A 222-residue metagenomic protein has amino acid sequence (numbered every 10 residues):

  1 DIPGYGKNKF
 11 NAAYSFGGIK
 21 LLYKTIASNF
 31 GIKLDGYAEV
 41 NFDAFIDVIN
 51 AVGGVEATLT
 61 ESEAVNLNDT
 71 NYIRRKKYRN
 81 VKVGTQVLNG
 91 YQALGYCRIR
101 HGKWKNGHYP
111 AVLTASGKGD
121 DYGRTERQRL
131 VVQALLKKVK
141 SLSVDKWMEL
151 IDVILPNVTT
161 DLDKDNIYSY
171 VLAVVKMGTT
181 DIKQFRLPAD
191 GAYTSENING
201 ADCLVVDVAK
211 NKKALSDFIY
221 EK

Functional and structural regions predicted by a protein language model:
D1-G6, L88, M148, N157-K222: C-terminal solvent-exposed extensions
K7, N11, I19-A27, F42-I46 (+8 more regions): Extracytoplasmic/secreted envelope proteins and their assembly/folding machinery, especially bacterial periplasmic
K7-F16, G31-G36, V83, T114-G123 (+3 more regions): Second-shell loop/turn segments in exported
A12, I99, L187-A189: Active-site donor-binding loop signature of nucleotide-sugar glycosyltransferases
S15, A27-G31, N50-A57, I99-G102 (+4 more regions): Sec-exported extracytoplasmic/periplasmic mature domains
F16-N80, D163-D165: Amphipathic, coiled-coil-like alpha-helical scaffolding segments used for oligomerization/assembly
G36-E39, Y96, K183-R186: Structural recognition of the beta-strand scaffold that forms the well-ordered cores of secreted hydrolase catalytic
N50-K146: Flexible, polar/acidic helix-loop-strand segments at domain edges
